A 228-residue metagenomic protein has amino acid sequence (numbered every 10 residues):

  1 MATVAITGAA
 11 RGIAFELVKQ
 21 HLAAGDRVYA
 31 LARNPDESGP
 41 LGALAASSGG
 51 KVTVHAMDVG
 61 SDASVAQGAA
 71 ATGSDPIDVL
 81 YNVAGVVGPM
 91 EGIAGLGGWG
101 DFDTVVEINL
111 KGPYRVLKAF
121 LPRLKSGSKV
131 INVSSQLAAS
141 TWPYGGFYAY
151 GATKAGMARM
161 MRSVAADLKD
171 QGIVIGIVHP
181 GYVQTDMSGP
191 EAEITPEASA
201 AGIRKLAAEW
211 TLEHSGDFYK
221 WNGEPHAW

Functional and structural regions predicted by a protein language model:
I6-T7, N82-V83, K129-S135, V174-H179: Structural signature of the Rossmann-like NAD(P)-dependent dehydrogenase/reductase core
A10, A14-K19: N-terminal Rossmann NAD(P)H-binding glycine-rich loop of SDR-like oxidoreductase domains
A24-P40: Conserved glycine-rich Rossmann-like NAD(P)H-binding loop of the short-chain dehydrogenase/reductase
A45-A63: Rossmann-fold cofactor-recognition segment
G60-S74: Conserved Rossmann-fold cofactor-binding substructure of NAD(P)-dependent oxidoreductases
V86, M90-T104, Y114, P122 (+1 more regions): Catalytic loop of short-chain dehydrogenase/reductase
I177-V178, G189-W228: C-terminal helical subdomain
